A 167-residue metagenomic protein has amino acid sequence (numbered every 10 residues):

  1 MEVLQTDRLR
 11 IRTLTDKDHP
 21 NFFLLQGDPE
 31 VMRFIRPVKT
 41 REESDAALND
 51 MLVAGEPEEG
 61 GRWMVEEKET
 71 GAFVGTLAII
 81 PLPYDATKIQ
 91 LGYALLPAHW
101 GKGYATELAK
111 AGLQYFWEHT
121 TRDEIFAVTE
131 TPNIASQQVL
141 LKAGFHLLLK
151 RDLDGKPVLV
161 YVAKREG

Functional and structural regions predicted by a protein language model:
M1-R33, R62, E66-G167: Acyl-donor (CoA/ACP) binding surface of acyl/acetyltransferases
E30-M51, G61: Conserved GNAT-fold acetyl-CoA-binding loop/helix
A54-E58: Short loop/turn motifs at secondary-structure junctions and domain boundaries
